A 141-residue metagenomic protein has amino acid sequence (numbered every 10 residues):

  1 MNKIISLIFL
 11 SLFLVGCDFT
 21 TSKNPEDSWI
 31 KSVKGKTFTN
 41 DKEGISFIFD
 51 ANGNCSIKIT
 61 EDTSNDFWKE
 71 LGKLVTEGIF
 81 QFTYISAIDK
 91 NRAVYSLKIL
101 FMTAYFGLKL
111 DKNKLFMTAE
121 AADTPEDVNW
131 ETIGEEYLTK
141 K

Functional and structural regions predicted by a protein language model:
I4-L14: Sec-dependent N-terminal signal peptides
D18, K23-S46, Y84: Tryptophan-anchored aromatic micro-motifs
D41-G44, I59-A121: Contiguous, well-ordered beta-strand patches that form the walls/edges of small beta-barrel/beta-sandwich domains
I48, L108-L110, L138-K140: Aromatic-rich beta-strand edge motifs centered on tyrosine
A51-C55, K114: Structural signal for glycine-centered tight turns and loop->strand junctions in beta-sheet-rich domains
A119-K141: C-terminal partner/receptor-binding element of secreted or periplasmic proteins
